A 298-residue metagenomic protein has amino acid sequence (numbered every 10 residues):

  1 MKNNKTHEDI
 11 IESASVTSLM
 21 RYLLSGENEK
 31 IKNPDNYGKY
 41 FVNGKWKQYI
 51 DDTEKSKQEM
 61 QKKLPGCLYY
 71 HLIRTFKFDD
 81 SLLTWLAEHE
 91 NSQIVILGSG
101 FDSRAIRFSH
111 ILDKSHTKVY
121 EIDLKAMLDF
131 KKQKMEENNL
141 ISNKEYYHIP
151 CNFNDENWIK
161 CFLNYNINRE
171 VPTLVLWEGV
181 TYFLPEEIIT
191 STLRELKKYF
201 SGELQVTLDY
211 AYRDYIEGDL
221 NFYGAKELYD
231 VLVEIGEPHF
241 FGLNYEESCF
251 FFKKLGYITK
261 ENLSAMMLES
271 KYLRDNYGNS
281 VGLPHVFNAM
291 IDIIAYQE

Functional and structural regions predicted by a protein language model:
M1-V95, F101-I149: Rossmann-like AdoMet
W85-E90, Y165-T173, F200: Glycine-rich phosphate-binding loop signature in dinucleotide/nucleotide-binding domains
S109-H116, I167-R169, K198-S201: Short, conserved loop/helix-junction motifs that constitute active-site signature segments in enzyme catalytic cores
E136-R169: S-adenosyl-L-methionine
Y146, E156-K160, F183-K198: A short, conserved alpha-helix within the catalytic core of class I
I167, V171-E187: A short SAM/SAH-binding and catalytic strip from SAM-dependent methyltransferases
L174, F200-D214: Conserved beta-strand signature within the Rossmann-like core of class I S-adenosyl-L-methionine
D219-E298: Rossmann-like AdoMet/SAM-dependent catalytic core
